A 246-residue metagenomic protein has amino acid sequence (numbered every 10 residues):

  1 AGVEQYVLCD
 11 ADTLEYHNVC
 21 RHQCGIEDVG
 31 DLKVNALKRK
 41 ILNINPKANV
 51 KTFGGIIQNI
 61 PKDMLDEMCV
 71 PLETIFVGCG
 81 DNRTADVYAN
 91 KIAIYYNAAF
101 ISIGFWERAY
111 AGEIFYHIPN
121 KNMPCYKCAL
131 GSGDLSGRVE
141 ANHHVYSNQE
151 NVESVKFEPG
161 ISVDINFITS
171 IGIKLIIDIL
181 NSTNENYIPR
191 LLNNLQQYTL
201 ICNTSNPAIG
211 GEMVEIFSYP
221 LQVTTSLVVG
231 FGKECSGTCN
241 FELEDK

Functional and structural regions predicted by a protein language model:
A1: Rossmann-like NAD(P)H-binding beta-loop-alpha module
Q5-N49: Glycine-rich phosphate-binding loop and adjoining beta1-alpha1-beta2 segment of Rossmann-like nucleotide-binding folds
L8-A11, N59-K62, V145: Short hydrophobic/aromatic-rich motifs at helix boundaries and adjacent loops
C9-A11, F53, G78-C79, I103: Generic beta-strand/beta-sheet core signal
T13-L14, I57, R108: Positions that flank functional sites
A36-T74, C79-R83: A structured beta-alpha segment of the ubiquitous adenosine-cofactor-binding alpha/beta core
E67-I75, C79-K246: Glycine-rich phosphate/adenylate-binding loop
